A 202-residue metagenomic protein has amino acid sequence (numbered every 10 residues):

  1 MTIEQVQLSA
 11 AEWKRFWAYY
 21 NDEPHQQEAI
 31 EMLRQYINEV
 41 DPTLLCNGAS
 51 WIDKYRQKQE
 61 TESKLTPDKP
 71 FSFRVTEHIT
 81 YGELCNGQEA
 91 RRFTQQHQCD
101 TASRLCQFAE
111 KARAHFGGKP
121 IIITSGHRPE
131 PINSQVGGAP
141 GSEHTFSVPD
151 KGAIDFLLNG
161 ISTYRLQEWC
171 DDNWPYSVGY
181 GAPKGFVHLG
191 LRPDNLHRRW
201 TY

Functional and structural regions predicted by a protein language model:
T2-F16, Q26-A29: Short amphipathic alpha-helical heptad-repeat segments
Y19, E39, K111-H115, W169 (+1 more regions): Structured segments of extracytoplasmic/periplasmic soluble domains in secreted or envelope-associated proteins
H25-C46: Acidic, low-complexity, intrinsically disordered interaction modules
A29, L33, G48, T101-F108 (+2 more regions): Stable alpha-helical elements in mature extracytoplasmic
C46-H115, P193, Y202: Extracytoplasmic cell-surface/polysaccharide-interacting catalytic and binding patches
Y55, S142-Y202: Catalytic cores and adjacent binding grooves of peptidoglycan-active enzymes
R104-G138: Extended, low-complexity, intrinsically disordered C-terminal regulatory tails of eukaryotic serine/threonine kinases
